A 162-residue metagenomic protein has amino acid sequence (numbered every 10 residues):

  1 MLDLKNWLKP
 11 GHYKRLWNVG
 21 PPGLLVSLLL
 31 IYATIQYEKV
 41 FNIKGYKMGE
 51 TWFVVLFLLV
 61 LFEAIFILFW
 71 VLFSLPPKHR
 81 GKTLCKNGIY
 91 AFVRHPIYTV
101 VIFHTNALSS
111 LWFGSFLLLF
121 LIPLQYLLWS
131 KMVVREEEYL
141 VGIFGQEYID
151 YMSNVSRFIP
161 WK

Functional and structural regions predicted by a protein language model:
M1-K86, V101-K162: Membrane-anchoring alpha-helices and their flanking helix-loop junctions
C85-H95: Short, amphipathic, aromatic/basic-enriched membrane-interface segments that mark the entry/exit of transmembrane
Y98: Short active-site segment of divalent metal-dependent hydrolases/proteases that encodes the spacing between
